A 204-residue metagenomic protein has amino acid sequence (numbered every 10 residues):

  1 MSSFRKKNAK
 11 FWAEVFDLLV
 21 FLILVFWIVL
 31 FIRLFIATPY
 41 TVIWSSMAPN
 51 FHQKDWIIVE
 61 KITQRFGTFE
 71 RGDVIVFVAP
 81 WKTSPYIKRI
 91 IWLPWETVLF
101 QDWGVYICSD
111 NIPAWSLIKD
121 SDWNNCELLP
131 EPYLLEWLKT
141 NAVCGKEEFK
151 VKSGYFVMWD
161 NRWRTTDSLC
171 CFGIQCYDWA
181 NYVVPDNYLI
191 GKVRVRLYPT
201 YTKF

Functional and structural regions predicted by a protein language model:
S2-F16, V20, F35, T41 (+1 more regions): Soluble "head" domains of membrane/secretory-pathway proteins
W44: A short acidic/basic microdomain associated with nuclease active sites
